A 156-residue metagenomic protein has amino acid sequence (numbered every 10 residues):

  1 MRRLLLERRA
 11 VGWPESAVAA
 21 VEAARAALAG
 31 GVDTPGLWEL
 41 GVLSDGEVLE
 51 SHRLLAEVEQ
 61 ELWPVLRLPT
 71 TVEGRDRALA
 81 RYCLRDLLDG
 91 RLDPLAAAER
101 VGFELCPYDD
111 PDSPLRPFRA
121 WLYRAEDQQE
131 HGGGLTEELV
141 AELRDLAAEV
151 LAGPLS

Functional and structural regions predicted by a protein language model:
M1-S156: Acidic, Ser/Pro/Thr-rich low-complexity regulatory regions and the short amphipathic helical interaction modules they
